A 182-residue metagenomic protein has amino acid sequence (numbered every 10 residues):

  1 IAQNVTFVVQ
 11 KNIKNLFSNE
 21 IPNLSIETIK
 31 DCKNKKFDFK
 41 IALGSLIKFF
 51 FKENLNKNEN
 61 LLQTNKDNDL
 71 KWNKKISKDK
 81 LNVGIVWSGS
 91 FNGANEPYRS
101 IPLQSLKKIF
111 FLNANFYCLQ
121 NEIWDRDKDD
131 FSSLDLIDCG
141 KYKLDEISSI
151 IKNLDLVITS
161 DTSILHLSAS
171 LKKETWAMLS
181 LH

Functional and structural regions predicted by a protein language model:
I1-H182: Catalytic machinery of carbohydrate-active enzymes, primarily nucleotide-sugar-dependent glycosyltransferases
